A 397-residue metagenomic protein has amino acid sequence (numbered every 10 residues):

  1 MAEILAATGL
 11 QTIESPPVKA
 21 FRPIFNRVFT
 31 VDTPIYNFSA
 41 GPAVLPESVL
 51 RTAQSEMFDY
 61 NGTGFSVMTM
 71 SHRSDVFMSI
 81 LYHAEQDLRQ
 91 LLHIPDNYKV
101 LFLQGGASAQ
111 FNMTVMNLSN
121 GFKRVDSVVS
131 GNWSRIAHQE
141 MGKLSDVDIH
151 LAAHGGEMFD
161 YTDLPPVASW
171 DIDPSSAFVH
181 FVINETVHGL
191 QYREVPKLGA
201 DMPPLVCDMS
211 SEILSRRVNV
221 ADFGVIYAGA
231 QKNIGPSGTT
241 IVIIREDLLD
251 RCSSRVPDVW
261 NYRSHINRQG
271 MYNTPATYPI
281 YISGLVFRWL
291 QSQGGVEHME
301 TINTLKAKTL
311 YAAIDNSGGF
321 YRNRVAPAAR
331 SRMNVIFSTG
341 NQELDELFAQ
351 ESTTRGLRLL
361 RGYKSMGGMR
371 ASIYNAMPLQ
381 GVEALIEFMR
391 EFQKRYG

Functional and structural regions predicted by a protein language model:
L5, V28, I35, T354 (+2 more regions): PLP-dependent enzyme catalytic core of the Aspartate aminotransferase-like
P34-E85: A glycine-/small-polar-enriched, mobile loop at the entrance of the PLP active site in fold-type I
G41, M141, H154-I213: Active-site phosphate-binding strand-loop segment of PLP-dependent enzymes
G64-Q110, N117, N132, Q139-E140: Conserved N-terminal alpha-helix of the aminotransferase class I/II PLP-enzyme fold
S108-V179: PLP-dependent aminotransferase-like
V206, V220-Q231: Conserved active-site segment immediately N-terminal to the catalytic lysine that forms the internal aldimine
A230-Y311, A326, R395-G397: Active-site C-terminal subdomain of aminotransferase-like
Y321-S352: Conserved PLP-binding catalytic core of the aspartate aminotransferase-like
